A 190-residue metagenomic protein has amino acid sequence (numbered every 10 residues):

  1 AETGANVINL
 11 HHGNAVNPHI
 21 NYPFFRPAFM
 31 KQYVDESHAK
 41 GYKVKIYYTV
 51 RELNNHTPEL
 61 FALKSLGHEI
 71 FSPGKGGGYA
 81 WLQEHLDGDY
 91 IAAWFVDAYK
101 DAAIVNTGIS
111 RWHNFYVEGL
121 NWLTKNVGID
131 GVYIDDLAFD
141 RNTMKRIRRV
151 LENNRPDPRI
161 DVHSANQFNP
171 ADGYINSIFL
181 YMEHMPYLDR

Functional and structural regions predicted by a protein language model:
A1-R190: Glycan-processing catalytic domains of CAZymes
